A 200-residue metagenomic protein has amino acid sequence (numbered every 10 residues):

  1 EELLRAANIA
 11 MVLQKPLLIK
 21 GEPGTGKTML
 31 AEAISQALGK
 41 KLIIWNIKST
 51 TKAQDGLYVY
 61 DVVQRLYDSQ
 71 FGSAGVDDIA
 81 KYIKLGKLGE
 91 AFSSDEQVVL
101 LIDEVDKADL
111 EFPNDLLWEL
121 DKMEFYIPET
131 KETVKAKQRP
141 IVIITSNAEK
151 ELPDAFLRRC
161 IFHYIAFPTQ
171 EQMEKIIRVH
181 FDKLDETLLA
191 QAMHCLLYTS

Functional and structural regions predicted by a protein language model:
L18-T50: Walker A/P-loop
K40, D154-F167: A short helix-turn-beta junction within AAA+ P-loop NTPase domains corresponding to the substrate/partner-engaging
I44-R65: AAA+/P-loop NTPase substrate/partner-engagement loops
N46-K48, I161-Q172: Conserved AAA+ ATPase "SRH/arginine-finger" region at the nucleotide-binding site
Y82-Q97, I127-T145: AAA+/SF3 P-loop NTPase mechanochemical coupling elements
G86, S93-L120: Conserved AAA+/SF3 P-loop NTPase catalytic/coupling segment centered on the Walker-B
V105, K122-Q138, K150-A155: Conserved Walker
Y198-T199: Conserved small/polar residues in nucleotide/adenosyl-binding loops
